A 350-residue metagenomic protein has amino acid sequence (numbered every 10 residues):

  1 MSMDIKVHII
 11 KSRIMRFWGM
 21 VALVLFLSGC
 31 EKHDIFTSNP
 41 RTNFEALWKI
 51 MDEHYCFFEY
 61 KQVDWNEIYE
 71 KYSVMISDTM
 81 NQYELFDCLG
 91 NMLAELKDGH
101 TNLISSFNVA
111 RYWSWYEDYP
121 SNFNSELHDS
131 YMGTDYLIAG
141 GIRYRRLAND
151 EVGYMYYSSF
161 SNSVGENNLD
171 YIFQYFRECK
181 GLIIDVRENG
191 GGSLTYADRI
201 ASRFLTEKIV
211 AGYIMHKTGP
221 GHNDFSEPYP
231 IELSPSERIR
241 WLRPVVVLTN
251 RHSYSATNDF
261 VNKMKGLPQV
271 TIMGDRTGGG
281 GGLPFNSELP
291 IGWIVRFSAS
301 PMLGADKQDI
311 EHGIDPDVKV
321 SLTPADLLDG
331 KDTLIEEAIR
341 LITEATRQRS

Functional and structural regions predicted by a protein language model:
M1-T37, S350: Bacterial Sec-dependent N-terminal signal peptides
S2, R16, M20, L137 (+4 more regions): A generic structural signal for short, non-catalytic loop/turn and secondary-structure boundary residues
V24, F176-E178, I239: Alpha-helix termination/capping residues and helix-transition junctions
F26-S28, K180, P316-V318: Short acidic (Asp/Glu) and glycine-rich catalytic loops that position anionic groups and cofactors
C30-K217, N223-P230, P244, I294 (+1 more regions): Flexible, low-complexity junctional segments that flank or bridge functional domains
E31-E45, Y83, E151, G190-S350: C-terminal "post-core" interaction segments
